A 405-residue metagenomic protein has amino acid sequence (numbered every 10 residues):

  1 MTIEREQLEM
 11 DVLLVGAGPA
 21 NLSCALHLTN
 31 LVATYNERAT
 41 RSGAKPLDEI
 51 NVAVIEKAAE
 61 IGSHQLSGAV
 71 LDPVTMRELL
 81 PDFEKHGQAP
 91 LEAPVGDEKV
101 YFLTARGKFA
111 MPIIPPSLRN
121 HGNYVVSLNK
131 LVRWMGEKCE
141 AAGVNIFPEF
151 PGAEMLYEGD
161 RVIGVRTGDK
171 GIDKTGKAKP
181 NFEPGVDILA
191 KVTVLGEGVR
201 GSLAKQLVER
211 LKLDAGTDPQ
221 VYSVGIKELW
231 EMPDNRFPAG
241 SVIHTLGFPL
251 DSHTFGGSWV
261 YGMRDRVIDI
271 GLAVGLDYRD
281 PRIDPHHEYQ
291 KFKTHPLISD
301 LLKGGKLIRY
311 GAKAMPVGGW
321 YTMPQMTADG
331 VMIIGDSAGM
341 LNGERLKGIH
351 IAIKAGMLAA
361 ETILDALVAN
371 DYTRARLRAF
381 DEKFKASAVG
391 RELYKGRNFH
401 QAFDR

Functional and structural regions predicted by a protein language model:
M1-E9, E37, T175-G185, D336: A short, basic/flexible loop-to-alpha-helix module at the beginning of a structural domain
E4-A20, A53: Beta1/beta-strand and adjacent pyrophosphate-binding region of the FAD-binding site in flavoprotein oxidoreductases
A20, E60, R200: Conserved Rossmann-like nucleotide-cofactor binding loop
H27-L31, R38, K45-R106: N-terminal FAD cofactor-binding segment of flavoenzymes
N30, P46-D48, N129, R133-W134 (+3 more regions): Predominantly flavin-linked oxidoreductase catalytic cores and closely associated redox partners
K45-I50, G339-R345, M357, E361-D404: Active-site-proximal substrate-binding core of FAD-dependent oxidoreductases
V125, S337-H350: Glycine-rich phosphate/pyrophosphate-binding beta-alpha loops
A312-G343: FAD-binding beta-loop-beta segment adjacent to the flavin cofactor pocket
